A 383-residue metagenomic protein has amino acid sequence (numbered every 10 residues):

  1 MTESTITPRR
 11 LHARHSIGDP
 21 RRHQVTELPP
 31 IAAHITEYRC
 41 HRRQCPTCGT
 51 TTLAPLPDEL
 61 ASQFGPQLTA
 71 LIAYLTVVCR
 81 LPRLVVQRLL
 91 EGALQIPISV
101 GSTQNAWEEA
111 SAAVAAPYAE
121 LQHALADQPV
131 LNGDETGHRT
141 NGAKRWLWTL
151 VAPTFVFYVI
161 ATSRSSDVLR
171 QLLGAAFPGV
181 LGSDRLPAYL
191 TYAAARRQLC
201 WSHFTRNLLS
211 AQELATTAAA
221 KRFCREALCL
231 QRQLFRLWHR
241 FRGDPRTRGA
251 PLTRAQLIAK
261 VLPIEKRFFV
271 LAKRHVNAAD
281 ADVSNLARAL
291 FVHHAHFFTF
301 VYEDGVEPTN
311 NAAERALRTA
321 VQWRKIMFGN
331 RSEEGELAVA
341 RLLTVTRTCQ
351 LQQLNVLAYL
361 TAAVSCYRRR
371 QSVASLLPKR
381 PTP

Functional and structural regions predicted by a protein language model:
M1-R42: Short, conserved DNA-binding cores of transcription-related domains
I6, I35-P383: Catalytic center-proximal scaffold of phosphoryl-transfer enzymes
